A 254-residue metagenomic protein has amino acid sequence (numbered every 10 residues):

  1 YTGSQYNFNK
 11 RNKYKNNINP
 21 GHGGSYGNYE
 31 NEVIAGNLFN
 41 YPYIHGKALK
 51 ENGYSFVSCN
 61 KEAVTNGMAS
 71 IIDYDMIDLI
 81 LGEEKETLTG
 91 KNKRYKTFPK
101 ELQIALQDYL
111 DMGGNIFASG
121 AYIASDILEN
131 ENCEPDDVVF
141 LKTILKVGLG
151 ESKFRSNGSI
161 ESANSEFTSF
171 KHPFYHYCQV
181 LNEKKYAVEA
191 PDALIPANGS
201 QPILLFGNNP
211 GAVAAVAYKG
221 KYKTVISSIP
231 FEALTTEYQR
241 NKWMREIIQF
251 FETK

Functional and structural regions predicted by a protein language model:
Y1-M76, R245-K254: Aromatic-Pro/Gly-enriched surface loop or interdomain linker that acts as a lid/target-recognition segment
N28-N37, L79-T97, P230: The substrate-binding groove and active-site-proximal loops of carbohydrate-active enzymes, especially glycoside
Y41-H45, F98-A105, R240-I247: Stable alpha-helical elements in mature extracytoplasmic
K50, A69-D73, Y109-M112, I195-A197 (+1 more regions): Extracellular/periplasmic catalytic domains that process cell-envelope and extracellular macromolecules
V57-N60, D111, F117-G120, I226-S227: A structural signal for short, well-ordered beta-strand segments and their strand-loop junctions that often border
A63-N66, L81-T87, I116, Y122-D126 (+2 more regions): Solvent-exposed loop/turn segments at secondary-structure junctions within structured extracellular/periplasmic domains
K85-K185, S200, L205: A glycine-rich, often tryptophan-bearing local segment used as a flexible ligand/cofactor-contacting loop or short
N115-A118, G148, P173-K254: A glycine-centered loop/beta-turn motif at secondary-structure junctions
